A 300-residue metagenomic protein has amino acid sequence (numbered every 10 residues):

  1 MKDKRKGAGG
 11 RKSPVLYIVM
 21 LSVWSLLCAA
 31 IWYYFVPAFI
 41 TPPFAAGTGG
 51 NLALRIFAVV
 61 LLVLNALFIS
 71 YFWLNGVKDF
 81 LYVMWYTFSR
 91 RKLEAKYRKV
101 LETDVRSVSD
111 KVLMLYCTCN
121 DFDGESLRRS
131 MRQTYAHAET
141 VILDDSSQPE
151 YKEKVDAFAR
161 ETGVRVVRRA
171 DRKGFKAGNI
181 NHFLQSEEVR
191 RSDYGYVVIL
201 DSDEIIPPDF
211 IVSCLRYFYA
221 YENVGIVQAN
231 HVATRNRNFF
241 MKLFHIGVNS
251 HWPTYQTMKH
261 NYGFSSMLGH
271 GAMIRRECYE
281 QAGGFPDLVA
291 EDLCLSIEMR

Functional and structural regions predicted by a protein language model:
M1-R106: N-terminal membrane-anchoring/stem segments of glycan-assembly enzymes
D110-L113, E139, C294: Cell-envelope/extracellular polymer assembly enzymes that use nucleotide-activated donors
V112-N120, Q133, Y217: A conserved hydrophobic helix/loop-capping motif in glycosyltransferases and polysaccharide synthases
R128-H137: Short, acidic, metal-binding catalytic loop of nucleotide-sugar glycosyltransferases
A136, D144-K154, A170-K173: A conserved acidic beta->alpha catalytic loop
A159-R160, R168-Y196, P208-V289, R300: Long helical/loop segments within the catalytic core of UDP-sugar-dependent glycosyltransferases, especially the large
V289-L295: Acidic donor-binding loop at a coil-to-helix junction in glycosyltransferase catalytic cores that engages
